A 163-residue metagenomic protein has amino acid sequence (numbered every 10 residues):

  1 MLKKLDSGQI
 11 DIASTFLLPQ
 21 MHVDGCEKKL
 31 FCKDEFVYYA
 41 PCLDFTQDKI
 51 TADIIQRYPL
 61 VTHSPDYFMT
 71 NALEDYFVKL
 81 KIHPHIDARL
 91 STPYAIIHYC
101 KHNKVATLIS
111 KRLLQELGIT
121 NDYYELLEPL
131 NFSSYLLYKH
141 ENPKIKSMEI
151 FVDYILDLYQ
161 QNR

Functional and structural regions predicted by a protein language model:
M1-L2, D6-I10, F16, M69 (+1 more regions): Hydrophobic hinge/microswitch elements
L2-K3, L17-E27, T46, I119: Ligand-binding clamshell of periplasmic/extracellular solute-binding protein-like
I12-S14, K28, Y38, L60 (+3 more regions): Generic preference for hydrophobic
H22-K29, D34, Y94-E141: Beta-alpha-beta core module
G25-S64: Flexible hinge/capping segments at coil-to-helix
A40, T62-S64, L90, I109 (+1 more regions): Short beta-strand/turn micro-motifs composed of small residues that flank or help shape donor/cofactor-binding pockets
A52, Y58-L80, I145-K146, V152 (+1 more regions): Secondary-structure junction motif
E125-R163: A late-sequence structural motif
